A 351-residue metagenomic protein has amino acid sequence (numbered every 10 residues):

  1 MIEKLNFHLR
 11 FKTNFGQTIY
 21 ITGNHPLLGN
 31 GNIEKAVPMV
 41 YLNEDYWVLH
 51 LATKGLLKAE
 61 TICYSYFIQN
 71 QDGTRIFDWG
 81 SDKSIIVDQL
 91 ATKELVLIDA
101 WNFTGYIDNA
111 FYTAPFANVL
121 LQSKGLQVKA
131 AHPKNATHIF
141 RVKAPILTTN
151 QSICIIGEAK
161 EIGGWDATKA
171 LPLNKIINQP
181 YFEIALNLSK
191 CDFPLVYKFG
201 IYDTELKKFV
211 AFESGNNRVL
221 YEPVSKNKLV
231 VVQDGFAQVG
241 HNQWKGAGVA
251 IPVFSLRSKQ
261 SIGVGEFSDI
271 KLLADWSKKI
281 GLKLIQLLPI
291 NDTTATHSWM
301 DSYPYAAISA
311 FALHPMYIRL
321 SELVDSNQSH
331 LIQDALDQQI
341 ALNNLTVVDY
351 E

Functional and structural regions predicted by a protein language model:
I2-N6, G246: Extreme N-terminal starter segment of soluble prokaryotic enzymes
L5-R10, T137-A144: A short, amphipathic beta-strand motif
K12-K58, Q69-L90, I146-F193, Y202-V224 (+1 more regions): Aromatic-rich carbohydrate-binding modules that target alpha-glucans
Y46-V48, V128, G163, Q179-E183 (+3 more regions): Residues lining hydrophobic/aromatic ligand-binding pockets adjacent to catalytic sites
E60-Y64, F193-Y197: Exposed beta-strand face motif in extracellular beta-rich ectodomains
K93-A136, P145-T148, S225-Q260: Compositionally biased low-complexity segments at domain edges in trafficked proteins and select soluble regulators
G215-H241, D269, L284, T293: Extended acidic/polar, glycine-enriched regions that form or flank non-catalytic beta-rich accessory modules
V239-E351: Acidic/aromatic-lined carbohydrate-recognition and catalytic surfaces of CAZymes acting on diverse glycans
